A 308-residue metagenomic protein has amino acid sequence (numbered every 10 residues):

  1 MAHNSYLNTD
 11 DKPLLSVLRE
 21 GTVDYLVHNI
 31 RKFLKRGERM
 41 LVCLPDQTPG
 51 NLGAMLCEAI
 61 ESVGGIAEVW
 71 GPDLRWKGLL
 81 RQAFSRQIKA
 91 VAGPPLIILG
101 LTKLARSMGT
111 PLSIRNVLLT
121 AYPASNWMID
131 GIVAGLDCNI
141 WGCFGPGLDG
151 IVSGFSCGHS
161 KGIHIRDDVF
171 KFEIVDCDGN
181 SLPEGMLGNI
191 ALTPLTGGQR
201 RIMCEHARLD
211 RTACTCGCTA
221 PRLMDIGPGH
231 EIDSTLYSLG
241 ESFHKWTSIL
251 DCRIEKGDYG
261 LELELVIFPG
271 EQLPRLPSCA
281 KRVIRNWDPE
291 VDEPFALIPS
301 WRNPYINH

Functional and structural regions predicted by a protein language model:
M1, L41-L56, G162-I174, L209: Short N-terminal secondary-structure initiator segments
M1-T22: Conserved AMP-binding A3 loop
V17-N29, R39-L99: AMP-binding/adenylate-forming
L26-F33, L104-A105: Short internal alpha-helix immediately C-terminal to a glycine-rich phosphate-binding loop in Rossmann-like
L34-E38: Short helix-loop-beta connector
I66-H308: Active-site glycine/GP-rich loop and adjacent strand/helix microenvironment that borders small-molecule binding pockets
